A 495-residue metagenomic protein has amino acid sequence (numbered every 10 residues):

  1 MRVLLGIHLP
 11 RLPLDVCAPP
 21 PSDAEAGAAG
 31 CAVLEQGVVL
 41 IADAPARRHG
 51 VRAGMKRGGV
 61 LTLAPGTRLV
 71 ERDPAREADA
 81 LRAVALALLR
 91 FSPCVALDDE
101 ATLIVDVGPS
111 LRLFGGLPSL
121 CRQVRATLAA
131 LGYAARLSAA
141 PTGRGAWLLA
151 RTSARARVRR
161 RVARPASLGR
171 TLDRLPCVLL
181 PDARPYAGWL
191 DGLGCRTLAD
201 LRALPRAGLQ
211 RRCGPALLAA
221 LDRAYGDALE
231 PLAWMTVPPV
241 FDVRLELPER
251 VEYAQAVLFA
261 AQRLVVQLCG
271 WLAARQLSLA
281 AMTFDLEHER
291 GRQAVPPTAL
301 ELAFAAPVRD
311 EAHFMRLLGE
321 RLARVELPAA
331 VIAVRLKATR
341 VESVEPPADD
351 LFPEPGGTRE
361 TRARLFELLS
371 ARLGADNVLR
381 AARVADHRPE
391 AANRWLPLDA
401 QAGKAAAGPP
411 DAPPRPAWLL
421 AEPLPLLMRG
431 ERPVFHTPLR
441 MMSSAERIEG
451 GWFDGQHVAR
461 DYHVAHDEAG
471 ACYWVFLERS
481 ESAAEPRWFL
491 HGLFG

Functional and structural regions predicted by a protein language model:
M1-I104, P109-L111, P118-A126, A135-A139 (+1 more regions): Residues that scaffold, gate, or flank divalent-cation-dependent active/transport sites
L4-G6, L63-G66, A187-A333, E342-D350 (+1 more regions): DNA-contacting surface of Y-family translesion DNA polymerases
A44-P45, H49-V51, S167-A203: Amphipathic, charged-and-aliphatic alpha-helical interface segments that function as noncatalytic docking
V60, A101, L137, L201 (+5 more regions): A residue-level signal for conserved active-site and pocket-lining positions in enzyme catalytic cores
R72-D73, V105-P109, E249, F304-A306 (+1 more regions): Short beta-strand-to-loop capping motifs
A87, S119-R160, A216-A224: Structured, non-catalytic alpha/beta "coupling" segments that mediate domain-domain communication and provide generic
A140-L148, S278-R290, V331-E342, R380-W395: A glycine-rich phosphate-binding loop feature that marks nucleotide/adenosyl-phosphate handling sites
D350-G495: Mature hydrolase/peptidase catalytic cores and their serpin-fold inhibitory cores, especially in secreted
